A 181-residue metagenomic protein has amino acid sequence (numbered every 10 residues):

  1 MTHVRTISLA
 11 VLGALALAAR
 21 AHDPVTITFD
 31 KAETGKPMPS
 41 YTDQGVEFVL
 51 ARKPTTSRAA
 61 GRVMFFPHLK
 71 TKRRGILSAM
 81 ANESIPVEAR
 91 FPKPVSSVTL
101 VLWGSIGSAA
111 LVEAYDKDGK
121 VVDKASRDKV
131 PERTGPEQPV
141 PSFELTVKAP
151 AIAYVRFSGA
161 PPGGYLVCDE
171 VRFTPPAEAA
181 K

Functional and structural regions predicted by a protein language model:
M1-S8: Bacterial N-terminal signal peptides that target proteins for export
L12-R20: Hydrophobic h-region of N-terminal signal peptides that target proteins for export in Gram-negative bacteria
H22-K181: Surface-exposed, well-ordered secondary-structure segments
